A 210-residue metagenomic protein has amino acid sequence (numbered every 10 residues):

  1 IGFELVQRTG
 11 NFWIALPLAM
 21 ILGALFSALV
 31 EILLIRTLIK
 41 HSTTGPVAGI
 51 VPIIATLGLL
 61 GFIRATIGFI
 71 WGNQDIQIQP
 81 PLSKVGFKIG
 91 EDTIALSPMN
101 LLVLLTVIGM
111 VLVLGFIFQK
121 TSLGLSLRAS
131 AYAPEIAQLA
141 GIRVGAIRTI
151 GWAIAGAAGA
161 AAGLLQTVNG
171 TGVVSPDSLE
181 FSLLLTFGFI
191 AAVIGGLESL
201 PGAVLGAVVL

Functional and structural regions predicted by a protein language model:
F3, M20-F26, L57-T66, T106-G115 (+3 more regions): Hydrophobic core segments of alpha-helical transmembrane domains in multi-pass membrane transport and ion-translocation
R8-G10, K120, A146, G196-L197: Helix-loop interface residues and adjacent transmembrane-helix termini in multi-pass membrane transporters, primarily
G10-L59, T66, L205-L210: Alpha-helical transmembrane segments within multi-pass membrane transporters and channels
N11, Y132-P134, S199: Short loop-to-helix capping motifs
G23, T186-L210: Hydrophobic alpha-helical transmembrane segments of polytopic membrane proteins
L38-H41, V47-K120, I147, T171: Transmembrane helix-bundle core of multi-pass membrane transporters and related energy-transducing complexes
V113-W152, F181: Membrane-helix/interface signature in polytopic inner-membrane proteins
I117-Q119, G151-A192: Inter-helical junctions in multi-pass inner-membrane proteins, predominant in energy-converting antiporter-like
